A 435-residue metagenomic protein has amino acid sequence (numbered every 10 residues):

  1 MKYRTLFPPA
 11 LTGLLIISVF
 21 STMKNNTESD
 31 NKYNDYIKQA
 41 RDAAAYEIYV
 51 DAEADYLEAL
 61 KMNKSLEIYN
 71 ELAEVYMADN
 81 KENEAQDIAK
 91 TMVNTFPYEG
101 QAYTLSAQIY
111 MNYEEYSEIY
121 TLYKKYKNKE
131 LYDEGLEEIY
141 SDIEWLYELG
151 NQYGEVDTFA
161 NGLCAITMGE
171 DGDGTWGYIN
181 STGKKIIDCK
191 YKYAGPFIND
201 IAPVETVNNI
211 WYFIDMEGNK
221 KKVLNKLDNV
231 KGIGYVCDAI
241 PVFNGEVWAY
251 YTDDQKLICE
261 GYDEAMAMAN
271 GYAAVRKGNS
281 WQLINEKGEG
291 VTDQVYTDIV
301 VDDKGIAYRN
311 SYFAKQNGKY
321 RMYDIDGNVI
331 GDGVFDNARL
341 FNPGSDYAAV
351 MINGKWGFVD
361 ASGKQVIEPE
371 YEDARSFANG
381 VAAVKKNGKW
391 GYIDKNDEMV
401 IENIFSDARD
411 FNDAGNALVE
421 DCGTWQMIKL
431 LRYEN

Functional and structural regions predicted by a protein language model:
M1-T12: N-terminal Sec-pathway targeting helices
K2-Y3, I16, A59, I119 (+1 more regions): Flexible inter-repeat linkers and adjacent short helices within tandem amphipathic alpha-helical repeat scaffolds
L14-N31: Bacterial Sec-dependent signal peptides at the C-terminal "C-region" and cleavage site
E28-L57, E67, E71, M77-A78 (+1 more regions): Residue-level detector of conserved, function-critical positions
